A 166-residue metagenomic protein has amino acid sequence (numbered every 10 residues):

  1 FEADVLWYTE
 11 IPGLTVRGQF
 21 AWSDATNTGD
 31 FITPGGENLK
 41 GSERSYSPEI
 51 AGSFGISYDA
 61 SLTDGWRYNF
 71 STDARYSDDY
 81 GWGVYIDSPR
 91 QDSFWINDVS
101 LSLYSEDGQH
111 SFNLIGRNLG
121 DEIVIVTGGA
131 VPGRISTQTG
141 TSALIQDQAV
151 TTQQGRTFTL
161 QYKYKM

Functional and structural regions predicted by a protein language model:
F1-W82, Q161-K165: Gram-negative outer-membrane beta-barrel transporters
G29-L39, D87-D92, G128-T137: Flexible, surface-exposed loop regions and adjacent strand-edge segments of Gram-negative outer-membrane beta-barrel
G36, S71, W95-I96, G116: Intrinsically disordered, low-complexity peptide-like regions
N38-E49, S88-S93, A149-Q154: Replace "Gram-negative outer membrane beta-barrel proteins" with "bacterial and organellar outer membrane beta-barrel
S45, W95-N97, G120-D121: Generic, ordered loop/turn and secondary-structure boundary motif
I50, W66, W95, H110 (+1 more regions): Exposed loop/turn and edge beta-strand positions of beta-sandwich/beta-sheet ligand-binding modules
Y76-G83, L103-M166: C-terminal beta-signal and adjacent terminal beta-strands/loops of Gram-negative outer-membrane beta-barrel proteins
D98-S102: Short glycine-rich, acidic/polar surface loops and turns
